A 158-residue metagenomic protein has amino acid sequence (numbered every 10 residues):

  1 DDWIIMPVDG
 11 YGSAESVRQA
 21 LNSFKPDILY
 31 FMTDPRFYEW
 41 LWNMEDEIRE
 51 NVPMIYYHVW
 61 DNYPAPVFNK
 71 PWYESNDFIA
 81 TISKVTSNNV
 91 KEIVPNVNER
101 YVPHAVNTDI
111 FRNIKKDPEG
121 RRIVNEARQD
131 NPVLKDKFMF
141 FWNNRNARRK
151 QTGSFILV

Functional and structural regions predicted by a protein language model:
D1-G12: Conserved nucleotide-sugar phosphate-binding/catalytic loop shared by glycosyltransferases and other
M6, R18-Y38, P53-Y56: Short N-terminal targeting/anchoring amphipathic segment
R49, Y56, A65-I79: A conserved, positively charged/aromatic
Y57, I82, V102, F140-N144: Short hydrophobic "strand-cap" motifs at the C-terminus of beta-strands
S75-K84, R100: A short beta-strand/loop micro-motif in the catalytic core of glycosyltransferases that engages the nucleotide-sugar
V85, A105: Carbohydrate-associated surface elements
R112-V133: A short helix/loop element that forms part of the nucleotide-sugar donor recognition site in Leloir-type
V133-K150, I156: Conserved donor-binding/catalytic core segment of Leloir-type glycosyltransferases
